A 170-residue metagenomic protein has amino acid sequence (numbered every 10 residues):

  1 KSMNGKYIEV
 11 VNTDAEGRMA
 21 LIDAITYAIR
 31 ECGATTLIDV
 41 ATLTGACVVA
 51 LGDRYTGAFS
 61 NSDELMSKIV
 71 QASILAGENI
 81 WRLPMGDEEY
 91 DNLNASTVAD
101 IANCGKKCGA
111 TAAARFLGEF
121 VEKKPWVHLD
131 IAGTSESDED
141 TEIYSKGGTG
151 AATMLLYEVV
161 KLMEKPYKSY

Functional and structural regions predicted by a protein language model:
K1-Y170: A generic structural signal for tightly packed, nonpolar segments enriched in small/aliphatic residues
